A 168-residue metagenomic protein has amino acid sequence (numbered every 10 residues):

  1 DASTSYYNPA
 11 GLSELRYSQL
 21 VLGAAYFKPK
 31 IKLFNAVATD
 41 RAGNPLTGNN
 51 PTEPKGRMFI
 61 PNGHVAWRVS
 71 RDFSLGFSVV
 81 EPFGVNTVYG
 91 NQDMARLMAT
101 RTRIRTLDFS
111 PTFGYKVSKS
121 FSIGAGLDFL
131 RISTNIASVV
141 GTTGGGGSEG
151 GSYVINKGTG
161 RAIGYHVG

Functional and structural regions predicted by a protein language model:
D1-L75, V79-V80: N-terminal, post-signal peptide beta-strand-biased segments of exported outer-membrane/organellar beta-barrel and other
S3, G56-P61, R105-F109, R161-Y165: Residues that define the transmembrane beta-barrel architecture of outer-membrane proteins
L12-E14, A66-R68, G114-K116, S120 (+1 more regions): Structural signature of outer-membrane beta-barrel channels/translocons
L20-A24, F77, F113, A125 (+1 more regions): Membrane-embedded beta-strand positions of outer-membrane beta-barrel proteins
K32-T39, T87-A95, L130, N135-S148: Outer-membrane beta-barrel translocator domains and adjoining extracellular loop/strand segments of Gram-negative
L46-P51, M94-T100, S148-K157: Extracellular loop and loop/strand-boundary signature of outer-membrane beta-barrel proteins
F73-L75, S120-I123: Repeated loop/turn-to-beta-strand initiation elements of outer-membrane beta-barrel proteins
L97-P111: A gly/proline- and charged-residue-enriched helix-loop-helix capping module
